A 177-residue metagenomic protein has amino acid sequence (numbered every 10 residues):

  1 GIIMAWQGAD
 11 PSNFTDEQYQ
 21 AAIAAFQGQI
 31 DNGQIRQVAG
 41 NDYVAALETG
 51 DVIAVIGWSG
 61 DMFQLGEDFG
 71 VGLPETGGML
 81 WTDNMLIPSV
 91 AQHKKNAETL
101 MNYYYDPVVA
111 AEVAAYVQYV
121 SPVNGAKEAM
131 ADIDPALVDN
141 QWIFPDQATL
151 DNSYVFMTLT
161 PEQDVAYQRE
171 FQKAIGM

Functional and structural regions predicted by a protein language model:
G1-E48: Extracytoplasmic ligand-binding site segments that recognize negatively charged/polar headgroups
M4-A9, I30-D31, E48, V52 (+5 more regions): Sec-exported extracytoplasmic/periplasmic mature domains
Q20, A24-G28, N41, A45 (+7 more regions): Solvent-exposed, polar/charged alpha-helical surfaces in well-ordered, non-transmembrane soluble domains, broadly
A25-Q29, E67-A91, P135: Periplasmic-binding protein-like
A45, Q147-M177: Conserved C-terminal helix/tail region of periplasmic/extracytoplasmic solute-binding proteins
E48, A54-G70: A ligand-binding cleft/hinge motif common to bilobed small-molecule-binding domains
S59-F63, G77-M79, Q92, V108: Solvent-exposed loop/turn segments at secondary-structure junctions within structured extracellular/periplasmic domains
P88-D151: Mature extracytoplasmic/periplasmic domains
